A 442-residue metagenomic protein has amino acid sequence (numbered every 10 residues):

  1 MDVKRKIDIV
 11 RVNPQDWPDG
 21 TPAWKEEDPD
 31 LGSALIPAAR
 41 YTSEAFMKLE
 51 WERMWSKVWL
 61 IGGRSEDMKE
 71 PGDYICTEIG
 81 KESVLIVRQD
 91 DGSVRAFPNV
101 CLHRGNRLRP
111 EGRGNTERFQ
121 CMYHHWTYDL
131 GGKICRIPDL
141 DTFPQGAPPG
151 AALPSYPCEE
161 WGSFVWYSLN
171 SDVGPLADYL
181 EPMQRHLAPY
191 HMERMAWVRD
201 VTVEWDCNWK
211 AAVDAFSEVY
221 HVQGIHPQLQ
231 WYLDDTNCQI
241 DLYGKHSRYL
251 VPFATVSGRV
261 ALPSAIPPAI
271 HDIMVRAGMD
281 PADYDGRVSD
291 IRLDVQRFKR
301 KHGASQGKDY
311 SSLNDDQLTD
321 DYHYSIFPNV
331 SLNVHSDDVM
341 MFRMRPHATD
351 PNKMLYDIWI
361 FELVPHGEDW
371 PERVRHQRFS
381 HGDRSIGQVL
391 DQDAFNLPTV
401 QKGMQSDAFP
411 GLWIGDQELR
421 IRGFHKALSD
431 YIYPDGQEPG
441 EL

Functional and structural regions predicted by a protein language model:
M1-G112, Y156-E160: N-terminal pre-ligand scaffold of iron-sulfur
D2-K4, R88, S93, N99 (+2 more regions): C-terminal catalytic domain of Rieske-type non-heme iron oxygenases
N13-W17, A39-S43, E50, Q120-W126 (+3 more regions): Short low-complexity stretches enriched in small and charged residues
W17-E26, L130, P182-R185, D315-D316: Short, flexible segments with low predicted structural confidence
P37, G63-R64, G146, P175 (+1 more regions): Short, solvent-exposed coil/turn linker segments
S56-M68, I137-D141, Y324-P328: Short Pro/Gly-enriched beta-strand edge/turn motifs at strand-loop
D67-P189: Rieske [2Fe-2S] iron-sulfur-binding domain
